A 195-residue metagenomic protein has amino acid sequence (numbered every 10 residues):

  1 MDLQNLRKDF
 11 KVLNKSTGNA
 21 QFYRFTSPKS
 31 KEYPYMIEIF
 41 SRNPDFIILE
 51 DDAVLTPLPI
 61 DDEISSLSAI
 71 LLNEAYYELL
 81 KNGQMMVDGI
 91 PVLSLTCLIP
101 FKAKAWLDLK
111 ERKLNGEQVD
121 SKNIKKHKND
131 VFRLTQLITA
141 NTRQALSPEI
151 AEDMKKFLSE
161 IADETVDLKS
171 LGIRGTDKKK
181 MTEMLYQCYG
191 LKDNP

Functional and structural regions predicted by a protein language model:
M1-P195: Compositionally biased terminal segments of proteins
